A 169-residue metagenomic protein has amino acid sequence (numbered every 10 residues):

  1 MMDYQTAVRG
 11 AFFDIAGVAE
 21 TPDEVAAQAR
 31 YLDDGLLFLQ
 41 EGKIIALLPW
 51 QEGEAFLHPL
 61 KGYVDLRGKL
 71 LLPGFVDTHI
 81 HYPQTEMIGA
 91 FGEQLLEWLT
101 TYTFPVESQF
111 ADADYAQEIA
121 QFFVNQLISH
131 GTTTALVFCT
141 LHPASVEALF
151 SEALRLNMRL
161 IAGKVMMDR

Functional and structural regions predicted by a protein language model:
M1-H58, R67-L70: N-terminal metal-binding scaffold of metallo-dependent hydrolase/deaminase domains
M2-F13, A55-W98, Q121, I128-S129: Replace "His-x-His-based motif
D34-F38, V76, R159: A fold-wide structural signal in alpha/beta-hydrolase
A46-L47, D77-I80, E93-L95, P105-S108 (+1 more regions): Short C-terminal domain-edge/linker segments immediately following a structured domain
K69, G89-M158: Alpha-helical scaffold segments that flank or form the walls of functional sites
G74-T78, A135-V137, L160-K164: Hydrophobic faces of well-ordered beta-strands that scaffold small-molecule active sites in alpha/beta enzyme cores
T140-L141, V165-R169: Active-site beta-loop-alpha junctions enriched in small/polar residues
